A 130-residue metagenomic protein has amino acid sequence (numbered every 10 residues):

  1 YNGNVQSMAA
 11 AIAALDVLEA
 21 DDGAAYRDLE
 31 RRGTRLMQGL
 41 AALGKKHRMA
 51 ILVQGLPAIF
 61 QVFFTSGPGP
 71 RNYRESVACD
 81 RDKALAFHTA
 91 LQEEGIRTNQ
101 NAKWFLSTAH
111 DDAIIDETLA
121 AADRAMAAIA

Functional and structural regions predicted by a protein language model:
Y1-A130: Conserved N-terminal phosphate-binding loop of PLP-dependent enzymes in the Aspartate aminotransferase
